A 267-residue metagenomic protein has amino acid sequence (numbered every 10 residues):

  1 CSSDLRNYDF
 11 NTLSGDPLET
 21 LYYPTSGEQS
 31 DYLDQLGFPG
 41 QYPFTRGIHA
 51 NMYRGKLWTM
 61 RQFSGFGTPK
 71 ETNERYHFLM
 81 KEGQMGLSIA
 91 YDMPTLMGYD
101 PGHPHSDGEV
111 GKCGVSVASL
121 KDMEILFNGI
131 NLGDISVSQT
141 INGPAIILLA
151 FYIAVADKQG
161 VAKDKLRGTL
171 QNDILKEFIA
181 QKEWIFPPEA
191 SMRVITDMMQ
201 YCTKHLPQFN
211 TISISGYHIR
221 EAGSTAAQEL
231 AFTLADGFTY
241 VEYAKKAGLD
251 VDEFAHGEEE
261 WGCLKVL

Functional and structural regions predicted by a protein language model:
C1-S2: Short, small-residue-biased leader/transition segments that mark boundaries at the very start of proteins
L5-N7, L18, D250-D252: Acidic, glycine-enriched catalytic cores built around paired aspartates
N11, M93-P94, G143, T169-L175 (+2 more regions): A glycine-rich phosphate-binding loop feature that marks nucleotide/adenosyl-phosphate handling sites
L13-P144, A150-V161: Internal mixed beta-strand/loop scaffold within catalytic domains of large alpha/beta enzymes
N51-Y53, D252-A255: Glycine-rich phosphate/diphosphate-binding loops that line cofactor/substrate pockets in enzymes
Q84, S106-K246: Active-site cavity-forming subdomains of large catalytic enzyme subunits
